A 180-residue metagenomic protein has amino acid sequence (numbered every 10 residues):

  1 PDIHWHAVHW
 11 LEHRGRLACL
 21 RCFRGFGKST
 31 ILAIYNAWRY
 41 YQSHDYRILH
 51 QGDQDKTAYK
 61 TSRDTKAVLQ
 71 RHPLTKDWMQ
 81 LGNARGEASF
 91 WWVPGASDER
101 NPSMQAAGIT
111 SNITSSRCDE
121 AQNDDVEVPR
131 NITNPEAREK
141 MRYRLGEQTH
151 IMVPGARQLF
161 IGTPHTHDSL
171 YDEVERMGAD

Functional and structural regions predicted by a protein language model:
P1-D180: Short, flexible loop motifs at catalytic/binding sites
